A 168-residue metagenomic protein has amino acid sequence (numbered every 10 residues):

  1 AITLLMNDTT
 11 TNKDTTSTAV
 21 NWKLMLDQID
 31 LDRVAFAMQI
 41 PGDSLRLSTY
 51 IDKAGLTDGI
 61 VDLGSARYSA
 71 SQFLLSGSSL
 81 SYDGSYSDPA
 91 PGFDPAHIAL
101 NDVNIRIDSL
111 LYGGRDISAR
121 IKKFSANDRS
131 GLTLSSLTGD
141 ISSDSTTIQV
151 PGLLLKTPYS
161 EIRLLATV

Functional and structural regions predicted by a protein language model:
A1-R115, L164-V168: Secondary-structure transition motifs
D102, L134-T138, I148, E161-L165: Transmembrane beta-barrel architecture of outer membranes
D108-L110, G139-S142: Short, exposed beta-strand/loop patches in secreted or surface proteins that constitute
I121-F124, T147-L154: Transmembrane beta-strand segments that form the barrel wall of outer-membrane beta-barrel proteins
D128-L134, K156-E161: Solvent-exposed loop/turn segments connecting transmembrane beta-strands in outer-membrane beta-barrel proteins
G139, L153-L155, A166-T167: Composition- and surface-driven signal marking solvent-exposed, interaction-prone regions in large proteins
